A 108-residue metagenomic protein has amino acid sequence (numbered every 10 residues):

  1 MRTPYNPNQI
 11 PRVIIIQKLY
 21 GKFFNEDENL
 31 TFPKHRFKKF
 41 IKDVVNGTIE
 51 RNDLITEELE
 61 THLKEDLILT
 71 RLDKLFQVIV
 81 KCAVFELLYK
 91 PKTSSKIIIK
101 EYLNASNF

Functional and structural regions predicted by a protein language model:
M1-F108: N-terminal interaction/assembly modules
